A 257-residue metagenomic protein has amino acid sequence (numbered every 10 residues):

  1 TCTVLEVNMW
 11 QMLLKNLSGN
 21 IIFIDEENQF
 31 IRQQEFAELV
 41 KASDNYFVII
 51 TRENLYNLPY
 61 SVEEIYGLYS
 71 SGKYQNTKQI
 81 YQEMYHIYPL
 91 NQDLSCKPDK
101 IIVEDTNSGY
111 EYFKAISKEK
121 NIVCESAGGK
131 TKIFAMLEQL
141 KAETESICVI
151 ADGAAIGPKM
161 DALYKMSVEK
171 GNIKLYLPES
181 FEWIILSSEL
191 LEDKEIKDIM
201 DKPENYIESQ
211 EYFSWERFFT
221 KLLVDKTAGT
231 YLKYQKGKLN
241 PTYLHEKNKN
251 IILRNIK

Functional and structural regions predicted by a protein language model:
T1-M9: Conserved P-loop
N8-K15, G19-I22, N28-V40, E63-K257: Acidic, divalent-metal-binding catalytic cores of TOPRIM and closely related two-metal-ion phosphodiester/pyrophosphate
V40-Y69: Sensor-1/coupling segment of RecA-like P-loop NTPase cores
